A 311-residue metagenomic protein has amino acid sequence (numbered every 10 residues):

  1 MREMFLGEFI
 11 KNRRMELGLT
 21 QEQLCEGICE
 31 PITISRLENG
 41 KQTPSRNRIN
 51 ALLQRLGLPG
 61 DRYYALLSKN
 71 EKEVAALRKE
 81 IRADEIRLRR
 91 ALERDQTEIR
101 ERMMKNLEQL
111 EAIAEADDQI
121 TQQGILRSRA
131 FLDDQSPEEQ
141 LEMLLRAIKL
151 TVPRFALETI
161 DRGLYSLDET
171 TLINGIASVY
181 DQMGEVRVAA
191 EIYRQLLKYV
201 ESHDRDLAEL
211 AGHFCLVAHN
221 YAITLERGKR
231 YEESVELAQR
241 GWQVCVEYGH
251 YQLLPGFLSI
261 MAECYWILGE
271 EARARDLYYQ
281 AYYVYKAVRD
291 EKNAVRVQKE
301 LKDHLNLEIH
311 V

Functional and structural regions predicted by a protein language model:
M1-E16: A short, Lys/Arg-rich alpha-helix, primarily the initiator
L17, D134-S136, M183, G228 (+5 more regions): Structural motif corresponding to the intra-repeat A-B loop/turn of tetratricopeptide repeats
L17-R36: Short alpha-helical DNA-recognition segment
N47-Y63: DNA major-groove recognition helix of helix-turn-helix/homeodomain DNA-binding modules
R89-Q109, D134-F155, V186-Y199, K229-Q239 (+1 more regions): Helix-turn-helix repeat elements of alpha-solenoid scaffolds
E108-T121, K149-S166, Y199-A211, V246-Y251: Flexible helix-coil transition and linker loops at the boundaries of alpha-helical arrays
